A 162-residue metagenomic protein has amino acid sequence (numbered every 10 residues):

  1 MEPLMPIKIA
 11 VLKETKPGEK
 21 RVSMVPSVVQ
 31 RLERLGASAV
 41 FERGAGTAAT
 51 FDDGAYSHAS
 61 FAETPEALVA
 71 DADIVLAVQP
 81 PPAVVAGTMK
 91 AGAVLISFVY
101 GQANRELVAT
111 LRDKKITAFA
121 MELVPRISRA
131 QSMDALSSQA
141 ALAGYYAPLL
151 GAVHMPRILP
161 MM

Functional and structural regions predicted by a protein language model:
E2-K8, E14, A83-M162: Glycine/serine-rich phosphate-binding loop and adjoining beta1-alpha1 elements at the start of nucleotide-handling
M5-R43: N-terminal phosphate-binding or glycine-rich loops at protein starts, especially the Walker A/P-loop of NTPases
Q30, G54, E66, A86-G87 (+1 more regions): Alpha-helical segments flanking ligand/cofactor-binding loops in enzyme cores
E33, S57, R112: Anion (oxyanion) recognition and catalysis
A37-F61: N-terminal beta-loop-helix "entrance" segment that forms/cooperates in small-molecule cofactor or anionic ligand
A59-D71: Short acidic low-complexity segments
D73, Q79-P80, V99-Y100: Short glycine-/small-residue-rich Rossmann-like dinucleotide-binding loops
D73-I74, V94: Structural motif
